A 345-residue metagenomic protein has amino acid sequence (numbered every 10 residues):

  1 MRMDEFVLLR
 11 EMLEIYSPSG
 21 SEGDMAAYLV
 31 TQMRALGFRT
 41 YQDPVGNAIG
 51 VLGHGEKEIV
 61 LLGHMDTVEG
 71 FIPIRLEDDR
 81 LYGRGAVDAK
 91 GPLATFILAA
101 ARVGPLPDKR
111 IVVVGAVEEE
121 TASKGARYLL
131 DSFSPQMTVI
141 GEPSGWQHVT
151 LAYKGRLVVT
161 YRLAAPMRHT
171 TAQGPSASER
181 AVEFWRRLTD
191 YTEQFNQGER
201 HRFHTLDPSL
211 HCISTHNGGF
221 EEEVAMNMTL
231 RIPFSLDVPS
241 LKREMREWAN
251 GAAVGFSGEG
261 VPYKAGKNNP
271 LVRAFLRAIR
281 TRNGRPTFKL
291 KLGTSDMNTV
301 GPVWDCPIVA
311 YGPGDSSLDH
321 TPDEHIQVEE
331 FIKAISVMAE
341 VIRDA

Functional and structural regions predicted by a protein language model:
M1-V60, V68, E223-T229, L241-E244 (+2 more regions): N-terminal helical capping/dimerization or prosegment-like subdomains of hydrolases acting on amide or phosphate bonds
L29, L93-V103, L129, A181-W185 (+2 more regions): Buried hydrophobic packing segments
Q32, E56-G115, F133: Active-site metal-coordination/substrate-binding segment of hydrolases, especially metallo-dependent peptidases
Y41, L157-A345: Metal-dependent amide/peptide-bond hydrolase catalytic core, centered on the "pita-bread" metallohydrolase fold
I49-V51, D79-A86, G251-V254: Generic recognition of long tandem-repeat/solenoid scaffolds
E58-V60, L81, Q136-I140, V158-T160 (+1 more regions): Short glycine-aspartate micro-motif
F71-I72, Q147-L151, I213-G219: Short beta-strand/turn micro-motifs at beta-sheet edges
A94-R156: Acidic/histidine-rich catalytic neighborhood of metal-dependent amide-processing enzymes
